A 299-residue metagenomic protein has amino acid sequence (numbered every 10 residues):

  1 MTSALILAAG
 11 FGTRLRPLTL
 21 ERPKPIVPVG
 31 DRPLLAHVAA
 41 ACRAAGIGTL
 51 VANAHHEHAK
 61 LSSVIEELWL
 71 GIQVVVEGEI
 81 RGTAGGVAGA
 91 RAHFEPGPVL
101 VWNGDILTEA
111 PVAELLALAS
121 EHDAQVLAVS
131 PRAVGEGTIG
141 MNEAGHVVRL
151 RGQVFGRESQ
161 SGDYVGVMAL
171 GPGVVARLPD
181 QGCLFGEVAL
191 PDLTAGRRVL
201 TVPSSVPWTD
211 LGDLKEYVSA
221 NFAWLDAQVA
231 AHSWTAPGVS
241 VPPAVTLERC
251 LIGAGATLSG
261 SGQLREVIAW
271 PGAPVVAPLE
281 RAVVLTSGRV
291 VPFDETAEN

Functional and structural regions predicted by a protein language model:
M1-S62: N-terminal glycine-rich phosphate-binding loop and ensuing alpha1 helix
A4, I26, V74-V75, L150 (+1 more regions): Generic preference for hydrophobic
T13, A297-N299: C-terminal helix-rich "cap/oligomerization" subdomain common to oxidoreductases
A36, A84, A88, S261: Glycine-rich phosphate-binding loop at the start of an alpha helix
A52, A59-E143: Conserved beta-loop-beta/alpha segment of the NTase-like Rossmann-fold superfamily that binds/positions NTPs
V99-L100, L107-S120, P131-A133, N142-V229: Catalytic-core segments of class I nucleotidyltransferases/pyrophosphorylases that form NMP-activated intermediates
H232-V245, C250-I252, A256-L258, G262 (+4 more regions): A structural motif detector for beta-strand N-caps
